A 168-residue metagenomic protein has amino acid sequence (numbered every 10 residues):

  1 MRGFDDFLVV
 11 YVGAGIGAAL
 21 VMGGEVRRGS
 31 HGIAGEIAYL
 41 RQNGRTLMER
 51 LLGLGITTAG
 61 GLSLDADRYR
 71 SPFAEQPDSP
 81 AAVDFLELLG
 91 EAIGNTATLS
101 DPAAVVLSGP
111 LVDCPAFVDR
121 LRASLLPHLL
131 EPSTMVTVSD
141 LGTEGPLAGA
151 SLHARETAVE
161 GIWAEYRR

Functional and structural regions predicted by a protein language model:
M1-G3, Q42-R168: ATP-binding/phosphotransfer module of carbohydrate and carboxylate kinases, centering on a glycine-rich
M1-T46, R155, G161-R168: Phosphate-binding/catalytic loop of phosphoryl-transfer enzymes
